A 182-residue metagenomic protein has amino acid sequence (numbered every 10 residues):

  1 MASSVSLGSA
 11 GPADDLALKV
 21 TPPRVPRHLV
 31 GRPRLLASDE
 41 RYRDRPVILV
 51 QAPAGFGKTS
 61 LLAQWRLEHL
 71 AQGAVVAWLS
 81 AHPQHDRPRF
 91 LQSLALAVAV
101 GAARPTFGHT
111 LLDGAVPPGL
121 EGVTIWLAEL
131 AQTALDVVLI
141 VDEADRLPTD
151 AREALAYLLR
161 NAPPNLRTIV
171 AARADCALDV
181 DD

Functional and structural regions predicted by a protein language model:
A2-D39, T106-T110: Conserved adenine-nucleotide phosphate-binding loops and their immediately adjacent elements
V47: Walker A (P-loop) ATP-phosphate-binding motif of ABC ATPase nucleotide-binding domains
V50: Hydrophobic anchor at the beta1->P-loop junction of P-loop NTPases
F56, S60-D136, A144-R146: Conserved phosphate-binding/catalytic loops and adjacent sensor/switch elements of nucleotide-binding enzymes, spanning
V138-D142, L166-R173: Structural recognition of the conserved hydrophobic beta-strand(s) that form the central parallel beta-sheet of P-loop
R146-L155, V180: Conserved ATPase-coupling elements of RecA-like P-loop NTPase cores
A156-P164: Conserved catalytic/switch belt of AAA+ P-loop NTPases
A174-D182: Short regulatory helix/loop adjacent to the ATP-binding pocket of P-loop NTPases
